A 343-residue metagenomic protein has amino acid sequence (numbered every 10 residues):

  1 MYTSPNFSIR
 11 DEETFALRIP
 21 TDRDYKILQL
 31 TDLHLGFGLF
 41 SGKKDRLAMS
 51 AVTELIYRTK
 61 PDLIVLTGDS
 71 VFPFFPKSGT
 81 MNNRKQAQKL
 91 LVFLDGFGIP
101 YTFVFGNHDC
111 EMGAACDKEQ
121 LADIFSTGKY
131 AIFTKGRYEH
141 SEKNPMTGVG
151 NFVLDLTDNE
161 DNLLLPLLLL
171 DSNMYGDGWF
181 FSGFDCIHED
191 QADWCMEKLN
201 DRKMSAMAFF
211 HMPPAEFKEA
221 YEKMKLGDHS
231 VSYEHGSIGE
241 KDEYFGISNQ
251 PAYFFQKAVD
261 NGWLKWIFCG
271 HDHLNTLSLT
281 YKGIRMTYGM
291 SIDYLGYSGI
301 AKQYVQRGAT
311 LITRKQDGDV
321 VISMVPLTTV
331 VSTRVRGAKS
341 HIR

Functional and structural regions predicted by a protein language model:
M1-R84, K89: N-terminal active-site segment of His-dependent metallophosphoesterases
Y2-I19, R84-R202, Y294, R307-T313: Extended active-site neighborhood of metal-dependent phosphoesterases/phosphodiesterases
Y2-N6, V153-D161, Y253-N261, H273-R343: Binuclear metal-dependent phosphoesterase catalytic core
D24-F37, L164-M174, F209, R285-S291: Active-site-proximal beta-strand elements of phosphoester/diester hydrolases
D32, V52, I64, D69 (+8 more regions): Divalent metal-coordination and catalytic microenvironments
G36-L39, F72-F75, F103-A115, Y175-G178 (+4 more regions): Active-site environment of divalent metal-dependent phosphoester hydrolases
L39-K44, G68-L91, D109-Y130, A220 (+1 more regions): Metal-dependent catalytic neighborhoods of phosphoester/phosphodiester hydrolases
T59-L63, P166-L169, F181-D272, T276: His/acidic metal-ligating clusters that form di-metal
